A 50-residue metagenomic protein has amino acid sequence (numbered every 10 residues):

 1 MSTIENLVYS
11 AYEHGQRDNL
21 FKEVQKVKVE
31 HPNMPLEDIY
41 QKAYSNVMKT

Functional and structural regions predicted by a protein language model:
M1-T50: C-terminal alpha-helical interaction appendages
